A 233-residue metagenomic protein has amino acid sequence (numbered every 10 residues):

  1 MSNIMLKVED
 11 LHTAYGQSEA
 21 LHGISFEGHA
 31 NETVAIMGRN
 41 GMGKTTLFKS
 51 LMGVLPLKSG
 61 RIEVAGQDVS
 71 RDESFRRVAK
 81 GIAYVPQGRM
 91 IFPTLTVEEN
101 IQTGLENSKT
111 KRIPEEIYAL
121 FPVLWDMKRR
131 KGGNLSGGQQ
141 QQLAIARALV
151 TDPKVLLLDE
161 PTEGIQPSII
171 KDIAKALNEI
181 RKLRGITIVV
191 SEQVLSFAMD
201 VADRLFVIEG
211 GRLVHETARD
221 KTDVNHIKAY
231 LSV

Functional and structural regions predicted by a protein language model:
M37-R39: The feature captures the beta-strand-to-loop junction immediately N-terminal to the Walker
M52: Helix-to-loop junction immediately C-terminal to a conserved catalytic motif
G60-D68, K80, T110-P114, A119 (+1 more regions): Conserved ABC transporter NBD signature motif
D68-R89, P114, D126-R129, K221-I227: ABC ATPase NBD coupling module
L95, L135, A148-L149: ABC ATPase signature
V150-K154: A short, proline-enriched helix->beta-strand linker immediately N-terminal to the Walker B motif in ABC-type P-loop
K171-L183: Helical segment within the ABC ATPase nucleotide-binding domain
